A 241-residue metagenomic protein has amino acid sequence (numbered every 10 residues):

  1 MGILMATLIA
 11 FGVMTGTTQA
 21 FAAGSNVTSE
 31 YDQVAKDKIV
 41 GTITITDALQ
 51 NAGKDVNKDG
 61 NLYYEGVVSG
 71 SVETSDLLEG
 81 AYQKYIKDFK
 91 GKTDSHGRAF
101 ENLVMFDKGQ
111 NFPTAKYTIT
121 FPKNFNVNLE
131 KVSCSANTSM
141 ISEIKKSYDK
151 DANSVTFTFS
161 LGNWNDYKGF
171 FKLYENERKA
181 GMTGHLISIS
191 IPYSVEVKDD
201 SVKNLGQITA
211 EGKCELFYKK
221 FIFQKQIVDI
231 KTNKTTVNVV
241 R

Functional and structural regions predicted by a protein language model:
M1-A22: Sec-dependent N-terminal signal peptides of Gram-positive bacterial secreted proteins and lipoproteins
F21-T114, N137-I141, D149, N153 (+1 more regions): Serine/threonine-rich, low-complexity linker/repeat segments that form flexible spacers/stalks
A48, S71, S75-L77, P122-N124 (+3 more regions): Generic structural motif
L78-Y82, V127-L129, Y167-G169, S201: Short acidic, gly/pro-rich beta-turn/loop elements at beta-sheet edges and active-site/ligand-binding grooves
G109-K131: Proline-anchored loop/turn motifs at beta-strand termini and strand-loop-strand connectors
V132-N165: Solvent-exposed serine/threonine-rich low-complexity stretches and specific carbohydrate-binding patches
A152-K219: Low-complexity, intrinsically disordered segments enriched in Ser/Thr together with acidic residues
